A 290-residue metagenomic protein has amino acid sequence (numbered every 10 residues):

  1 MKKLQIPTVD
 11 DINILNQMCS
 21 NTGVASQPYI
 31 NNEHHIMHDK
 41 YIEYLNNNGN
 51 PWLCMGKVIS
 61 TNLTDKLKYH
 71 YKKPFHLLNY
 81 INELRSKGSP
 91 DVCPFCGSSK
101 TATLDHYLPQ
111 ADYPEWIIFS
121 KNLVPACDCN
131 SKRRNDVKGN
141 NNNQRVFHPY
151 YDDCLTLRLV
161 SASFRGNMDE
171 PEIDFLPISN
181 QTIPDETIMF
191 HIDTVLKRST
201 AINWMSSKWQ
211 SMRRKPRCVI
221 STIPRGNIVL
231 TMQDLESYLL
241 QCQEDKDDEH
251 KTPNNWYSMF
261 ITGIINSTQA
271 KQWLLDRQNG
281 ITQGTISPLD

Functional and structural regions predicted by a protein language model:
K2-I81: N-terminal accessory alpha/beta regions
K2-M18, H191-D290: C-terminal, charged low-complexity interaction regions
T22, P28-Y41, Y71, V160 (+2 more regions): Generic hydrophobic, helix-prone segments enriched in Leu/Val/Ile
L77-L84, A111-W116: Short, intrinsically disordered, charge-biased short linear motifs at domain edges
N82-T103, C127: Short cysteine-rich loop/turn motifs with clustered Cys
T101-D185: Glycine- and acidic-residue-rich phosphate-binding/metal-coordinating active-site segment common to enzymes that handle
